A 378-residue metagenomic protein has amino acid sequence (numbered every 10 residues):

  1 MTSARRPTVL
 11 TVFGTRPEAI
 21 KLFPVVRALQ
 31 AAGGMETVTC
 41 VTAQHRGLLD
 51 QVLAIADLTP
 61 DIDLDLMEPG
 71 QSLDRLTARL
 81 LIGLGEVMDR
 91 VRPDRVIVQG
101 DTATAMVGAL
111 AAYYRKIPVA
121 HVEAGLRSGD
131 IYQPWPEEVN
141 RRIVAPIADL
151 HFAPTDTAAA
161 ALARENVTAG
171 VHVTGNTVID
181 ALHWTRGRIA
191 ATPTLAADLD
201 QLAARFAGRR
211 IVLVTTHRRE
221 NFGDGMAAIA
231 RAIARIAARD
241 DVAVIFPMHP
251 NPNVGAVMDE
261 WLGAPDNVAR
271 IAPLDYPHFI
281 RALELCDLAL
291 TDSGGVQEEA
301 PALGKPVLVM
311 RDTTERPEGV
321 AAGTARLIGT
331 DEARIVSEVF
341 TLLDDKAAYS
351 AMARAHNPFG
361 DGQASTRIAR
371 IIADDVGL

Functional and structural regions predicted by a protein language model:
M1-F246, N251-L378: Nucleotide-activated sugar donor-binding and catalytic core shared by glycosyltransferases and related lipid-linked
